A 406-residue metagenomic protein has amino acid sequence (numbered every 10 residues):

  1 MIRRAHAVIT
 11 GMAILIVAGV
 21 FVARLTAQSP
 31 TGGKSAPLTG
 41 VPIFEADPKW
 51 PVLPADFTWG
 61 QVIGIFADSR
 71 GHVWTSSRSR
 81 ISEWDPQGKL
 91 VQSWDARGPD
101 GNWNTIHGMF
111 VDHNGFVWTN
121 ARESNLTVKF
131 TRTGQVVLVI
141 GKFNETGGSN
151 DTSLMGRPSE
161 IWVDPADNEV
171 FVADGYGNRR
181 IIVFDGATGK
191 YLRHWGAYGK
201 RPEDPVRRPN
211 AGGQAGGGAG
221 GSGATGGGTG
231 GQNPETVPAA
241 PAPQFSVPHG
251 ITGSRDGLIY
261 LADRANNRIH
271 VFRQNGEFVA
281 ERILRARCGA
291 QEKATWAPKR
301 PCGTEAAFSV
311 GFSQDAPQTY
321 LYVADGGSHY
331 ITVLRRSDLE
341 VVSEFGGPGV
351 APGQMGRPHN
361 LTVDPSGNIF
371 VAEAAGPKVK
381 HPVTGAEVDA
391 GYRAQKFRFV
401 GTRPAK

Functional and structural regions predicted by a protein language model:
M1-R4: N-terminal secretory signal peptides that target proteins for export/translocation
H6-A13, V17-K406: Eukaryotic scaffold repeat domains enriched in small/polar residues
